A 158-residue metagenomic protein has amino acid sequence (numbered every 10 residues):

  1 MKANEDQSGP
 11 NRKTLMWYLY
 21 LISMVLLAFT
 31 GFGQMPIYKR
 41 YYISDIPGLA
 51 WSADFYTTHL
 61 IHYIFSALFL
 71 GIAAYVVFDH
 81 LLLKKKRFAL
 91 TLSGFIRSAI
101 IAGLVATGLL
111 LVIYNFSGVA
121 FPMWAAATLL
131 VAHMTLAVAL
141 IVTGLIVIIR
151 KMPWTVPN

Functional and structural regions predicted by a protein language model:
M1-N158: Membrane-embedded alpha-helical bundles that constitute the cytochrome b-like, heme-associated redox core of multi-pass
